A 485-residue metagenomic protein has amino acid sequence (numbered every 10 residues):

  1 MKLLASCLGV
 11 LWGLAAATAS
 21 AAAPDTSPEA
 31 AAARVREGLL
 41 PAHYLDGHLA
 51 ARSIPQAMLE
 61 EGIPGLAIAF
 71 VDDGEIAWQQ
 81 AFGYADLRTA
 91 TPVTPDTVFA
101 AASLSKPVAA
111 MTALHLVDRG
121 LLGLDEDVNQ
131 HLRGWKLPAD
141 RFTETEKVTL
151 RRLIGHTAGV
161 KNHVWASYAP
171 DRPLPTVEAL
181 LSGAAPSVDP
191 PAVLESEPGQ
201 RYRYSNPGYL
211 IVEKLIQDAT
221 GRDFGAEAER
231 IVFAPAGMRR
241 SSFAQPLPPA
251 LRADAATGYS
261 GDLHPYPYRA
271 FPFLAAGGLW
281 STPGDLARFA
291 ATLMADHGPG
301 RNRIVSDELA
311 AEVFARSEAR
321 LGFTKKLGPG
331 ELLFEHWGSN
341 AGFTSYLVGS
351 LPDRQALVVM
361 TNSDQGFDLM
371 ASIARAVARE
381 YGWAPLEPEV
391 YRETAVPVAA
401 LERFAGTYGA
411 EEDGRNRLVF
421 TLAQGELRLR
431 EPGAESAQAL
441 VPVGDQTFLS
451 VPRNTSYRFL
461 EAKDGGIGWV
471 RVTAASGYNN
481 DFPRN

Functional and structural regions predicted by a protein language model:
A5-A16: Bacterial N-terminal signal peptides
A21-A23, E331, P352, D368-N485: Peripheral terminal and inter-domain segments
L40-A101, L121, L137, P191-V193 (+2 more regions): Short, conserved catalytic-motif segment at the N-terminal edge
H48-P55, I68, G74, A100-V128 (+3 more regions): Active-site SXXK
Y84-L87, D364-G366, A475-S476: A short acidic/small-residue loop/turn micro-motif
D86, D140-Y346, L351: Short, surface-exposed loop or secondary-structure junction motifs that flank catalytic or metal-binding residues
L124-D140, A234-A236: Short, glycine/proline-biased beta-turn/loop segments that scaffold the active-site neighborhood
H336, Y346-S363, G468-V472: Short, well-ordered beta-strand elements
